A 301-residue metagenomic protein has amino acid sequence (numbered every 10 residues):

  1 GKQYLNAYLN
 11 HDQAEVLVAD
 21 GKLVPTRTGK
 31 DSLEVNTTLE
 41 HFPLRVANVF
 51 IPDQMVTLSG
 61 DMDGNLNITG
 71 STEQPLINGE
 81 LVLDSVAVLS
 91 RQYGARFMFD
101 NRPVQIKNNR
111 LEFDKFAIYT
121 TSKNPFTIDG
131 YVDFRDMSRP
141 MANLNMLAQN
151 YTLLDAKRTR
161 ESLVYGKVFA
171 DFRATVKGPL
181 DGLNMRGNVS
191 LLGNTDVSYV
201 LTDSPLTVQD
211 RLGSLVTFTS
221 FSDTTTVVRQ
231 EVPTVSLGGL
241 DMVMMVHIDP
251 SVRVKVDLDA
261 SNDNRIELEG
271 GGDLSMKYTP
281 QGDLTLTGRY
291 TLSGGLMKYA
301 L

Functional and structural regions predicted by a protein language model:
G1-N65, E73-F172, P179-L301: Interface amphipathic segments
